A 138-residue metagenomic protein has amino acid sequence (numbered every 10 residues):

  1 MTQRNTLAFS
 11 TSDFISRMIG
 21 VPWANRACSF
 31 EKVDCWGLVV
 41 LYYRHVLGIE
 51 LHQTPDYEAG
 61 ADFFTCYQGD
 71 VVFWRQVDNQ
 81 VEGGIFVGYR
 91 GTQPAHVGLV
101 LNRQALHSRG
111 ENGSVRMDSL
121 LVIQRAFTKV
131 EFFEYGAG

Functional and structural regions predicted by a protein language model:
M1-P22, S119-G138: Non-catalytic ligand/cofactor/substrate-binding and regulatory segments of enzyme domains
T2-L7, H52-L121, G136-G138: ...with weaker cross-activation on analogous glycine-rich loops/strands in unrelated enzymes
R17-G20, A27, G37, G98: Glycine-centered small-residue hotspots that permit tight backbone geometry or close packing
P22, I49-H52: Short coil/loop linkers at secondary-structure junctions
W23-A24, G84: Surface-exposed loop/turn positions
A27-L47: Active-site nucleophilic cysteine motif
